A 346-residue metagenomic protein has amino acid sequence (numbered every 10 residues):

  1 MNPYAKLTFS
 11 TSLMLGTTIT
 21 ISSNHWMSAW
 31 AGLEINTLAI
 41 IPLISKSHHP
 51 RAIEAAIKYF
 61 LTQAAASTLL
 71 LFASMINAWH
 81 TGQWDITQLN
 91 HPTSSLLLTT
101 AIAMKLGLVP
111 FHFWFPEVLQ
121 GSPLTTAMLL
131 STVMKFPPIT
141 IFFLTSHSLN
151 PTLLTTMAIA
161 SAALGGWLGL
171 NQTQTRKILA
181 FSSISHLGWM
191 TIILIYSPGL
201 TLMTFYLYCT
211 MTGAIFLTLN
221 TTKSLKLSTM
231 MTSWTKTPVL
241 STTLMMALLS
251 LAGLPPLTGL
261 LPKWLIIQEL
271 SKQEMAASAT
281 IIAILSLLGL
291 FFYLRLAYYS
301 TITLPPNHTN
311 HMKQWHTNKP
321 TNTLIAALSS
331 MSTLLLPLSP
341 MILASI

Functional and structural regions predicted by a protein language model:
M1-I346: Core, highly hydrophobic multi-pass alpha-helical transmembrane subunits of bioenergetic inner membranes
